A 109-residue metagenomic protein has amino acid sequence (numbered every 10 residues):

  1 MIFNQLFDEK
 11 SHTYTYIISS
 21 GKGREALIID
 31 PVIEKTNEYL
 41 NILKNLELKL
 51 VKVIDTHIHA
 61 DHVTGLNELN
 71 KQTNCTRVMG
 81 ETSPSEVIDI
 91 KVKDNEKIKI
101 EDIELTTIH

Functional and structural regions predicted by a protein language model:
M1-K49: Conserved beta-strand hairpin/beta-sheet module of binuclear metal-dependent hydrolase folds, prominently
H12, I33-H109: Active-site HxH/HxHxD metal-binding segment of metal-dependent hydrolases
